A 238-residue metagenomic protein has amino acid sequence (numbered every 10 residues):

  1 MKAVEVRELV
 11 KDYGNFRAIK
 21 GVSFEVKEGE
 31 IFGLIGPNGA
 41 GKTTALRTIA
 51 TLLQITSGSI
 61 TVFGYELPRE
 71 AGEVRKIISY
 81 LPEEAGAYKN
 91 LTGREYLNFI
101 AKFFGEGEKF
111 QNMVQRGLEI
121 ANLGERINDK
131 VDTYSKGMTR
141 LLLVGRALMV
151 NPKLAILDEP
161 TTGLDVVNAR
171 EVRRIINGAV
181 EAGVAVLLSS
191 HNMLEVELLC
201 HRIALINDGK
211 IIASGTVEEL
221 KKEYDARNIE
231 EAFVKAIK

Functional and structural regions predicted by a protein language model:
G58-R69, E73-V74: Conserved ABC transporter NBD signature motif
N98, K102-R126: Conserved ABC ATPase "signature" region
A155-E159: Catalytic Walker B motif of ABC-type/P-loop ATPase nucleotide-binding domains
A169-A182: Helical segment within the ABC ATPase nucleotide-binding domain
S214-G215: ABC ATPase "signature
